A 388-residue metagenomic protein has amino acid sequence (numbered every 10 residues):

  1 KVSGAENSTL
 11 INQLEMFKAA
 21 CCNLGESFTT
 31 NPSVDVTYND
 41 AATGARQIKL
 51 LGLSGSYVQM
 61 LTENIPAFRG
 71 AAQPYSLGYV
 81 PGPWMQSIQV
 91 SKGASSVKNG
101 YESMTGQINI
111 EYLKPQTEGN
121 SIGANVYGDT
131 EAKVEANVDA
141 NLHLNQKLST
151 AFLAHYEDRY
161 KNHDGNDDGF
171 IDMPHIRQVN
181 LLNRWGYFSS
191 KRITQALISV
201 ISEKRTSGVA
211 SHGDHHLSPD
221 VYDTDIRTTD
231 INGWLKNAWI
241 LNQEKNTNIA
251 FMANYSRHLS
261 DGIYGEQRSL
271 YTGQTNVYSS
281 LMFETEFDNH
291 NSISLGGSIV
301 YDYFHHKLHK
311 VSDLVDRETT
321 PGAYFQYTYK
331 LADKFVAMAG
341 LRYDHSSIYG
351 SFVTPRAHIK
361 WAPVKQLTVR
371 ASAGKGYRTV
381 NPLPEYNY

Functional and structural regions predicted by a protein language model:
K1-F17, Q47, I88: N-terminal periplasmic "start-of-domain" segments of outer-membrane beta-barrel proteins
L24-S27, R46-K49, L61, Y75-P81 (+4 more regions): N-terminal periplasmic accessory domains that precede and gate Gram-negative outer-membrane beta-barrel machines
G25-P66: Extracytoplasmic beta-strand/coil segments of soluble accessory domains associated with Gram-negative outer-membrane
Q59, S87-S91, Q107-L113, S121-T130 (+2 more regions): Predominantly transmembrane beta-strands of Gram-negative outer membrane beta-barrel pores used for transport
I65-K92, L181: Short acidic/polar hinge/loop motifs at secondary-structure boundaries that mediate gating or recognition
K147-N166, Q178, N248-I263, S292-Y301 (+3 more regions): Surface-exposed extracellular loop regions of Gram-negative outer-membrane beta-barrel proteins
R159-N180, G186-T247, Y255-Q274: Flexible loop and strand-edge segments within Gram-negative outer membrane beta-barrel domains
S211-H215, Y303, L314, S347-V353 (+2 more regions): Surface-exposed extracellular loop regions of Gram-negative outer-membrane beta-barrel proteins, predominantly
